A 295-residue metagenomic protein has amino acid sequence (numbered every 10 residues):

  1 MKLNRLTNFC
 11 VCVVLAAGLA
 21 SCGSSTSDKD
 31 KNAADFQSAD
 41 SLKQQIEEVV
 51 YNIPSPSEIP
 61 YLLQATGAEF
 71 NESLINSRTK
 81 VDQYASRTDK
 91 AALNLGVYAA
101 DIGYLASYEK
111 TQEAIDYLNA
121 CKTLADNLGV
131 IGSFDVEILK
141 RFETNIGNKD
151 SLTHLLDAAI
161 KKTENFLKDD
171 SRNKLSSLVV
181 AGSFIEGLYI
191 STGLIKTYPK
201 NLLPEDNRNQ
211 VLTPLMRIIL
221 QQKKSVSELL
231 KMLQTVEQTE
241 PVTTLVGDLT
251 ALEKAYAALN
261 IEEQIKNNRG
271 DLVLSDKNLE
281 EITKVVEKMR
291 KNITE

Functional and structural regions predicted by a protein language model:
M1-C10: Bacterial N-terminal signal peptides that target proteins for export
G18-S21: C-terminal motif of bacterial Sec signal peptides marking the signal peptidase cleavage site
G23-T26: Bacterial signal peptide processing site
K31-N145: N-terminal Sec/ER secretory leader and immediately downstream segment of secreted/extracellular precursors
K80-Q83, R87-K90, I102-E109, E113 (+6 more regions): Non-transmembrane, amphipathic alpha-helical segments
A99, G103-A106, A125, G129 (+7 more regions): A structural signal for well-ordered alpha-helices, especially hydrophobic packing surfaces of coiled-coils
N148-V242: Extended amphipathic alpha-helical interaction segments
L230-E295: A cross-kingdom marker for long, charged
